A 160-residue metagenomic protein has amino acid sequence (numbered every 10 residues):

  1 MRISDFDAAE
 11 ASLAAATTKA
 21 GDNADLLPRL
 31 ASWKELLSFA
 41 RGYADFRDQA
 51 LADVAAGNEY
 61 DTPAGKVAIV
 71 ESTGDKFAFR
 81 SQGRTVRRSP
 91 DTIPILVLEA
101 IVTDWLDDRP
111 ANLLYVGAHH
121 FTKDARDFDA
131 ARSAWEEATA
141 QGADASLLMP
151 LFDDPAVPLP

Functional and structural regions predicted by a protein language model:
M1-P160: Compositionally biased alpha-helical segments
